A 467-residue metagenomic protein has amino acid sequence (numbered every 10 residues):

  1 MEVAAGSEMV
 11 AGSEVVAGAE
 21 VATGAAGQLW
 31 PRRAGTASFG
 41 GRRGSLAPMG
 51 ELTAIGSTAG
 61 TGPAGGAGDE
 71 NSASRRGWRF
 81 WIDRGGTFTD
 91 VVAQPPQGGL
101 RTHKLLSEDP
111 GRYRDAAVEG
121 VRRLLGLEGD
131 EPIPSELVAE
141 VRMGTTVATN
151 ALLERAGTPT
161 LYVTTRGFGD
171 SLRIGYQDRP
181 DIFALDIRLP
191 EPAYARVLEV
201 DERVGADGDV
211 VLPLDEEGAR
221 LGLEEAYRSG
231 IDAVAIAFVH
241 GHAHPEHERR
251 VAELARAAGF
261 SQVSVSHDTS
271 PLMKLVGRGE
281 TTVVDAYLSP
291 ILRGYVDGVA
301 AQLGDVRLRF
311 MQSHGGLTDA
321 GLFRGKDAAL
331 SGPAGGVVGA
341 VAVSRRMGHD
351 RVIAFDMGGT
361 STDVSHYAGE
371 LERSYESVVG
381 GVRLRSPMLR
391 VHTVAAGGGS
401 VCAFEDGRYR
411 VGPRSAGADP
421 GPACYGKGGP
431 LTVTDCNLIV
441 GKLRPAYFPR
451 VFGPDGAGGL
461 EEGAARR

Functional and structural regions predicted by a protein language model:
E2-E8, G12-A26, S45, G56-S57: Intrinsically disordered, low-complexity segments used as extracellular stalks/linkers and nuclear/regulatory IDRs
G50-G56, G60, G66-R467: N-terminally biased helix-coil "hinge/interface" segments that flank
